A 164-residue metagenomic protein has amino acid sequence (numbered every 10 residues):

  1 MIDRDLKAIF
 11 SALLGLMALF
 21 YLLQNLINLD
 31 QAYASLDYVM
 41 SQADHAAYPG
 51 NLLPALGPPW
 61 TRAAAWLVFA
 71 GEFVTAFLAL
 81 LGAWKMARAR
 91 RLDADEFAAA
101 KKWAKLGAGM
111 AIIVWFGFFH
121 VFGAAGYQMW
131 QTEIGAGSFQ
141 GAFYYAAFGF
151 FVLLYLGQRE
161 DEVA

Functional and structural regions predicted by a protein language model:
M1-Q24, R62-W66, A70, V74-A164: Extended, low-polarity transmembrane helix blocks
L23-F73: Solvent-exposed, well-ordered loop and adjacent helix/strand elements within mature globular domains that form
